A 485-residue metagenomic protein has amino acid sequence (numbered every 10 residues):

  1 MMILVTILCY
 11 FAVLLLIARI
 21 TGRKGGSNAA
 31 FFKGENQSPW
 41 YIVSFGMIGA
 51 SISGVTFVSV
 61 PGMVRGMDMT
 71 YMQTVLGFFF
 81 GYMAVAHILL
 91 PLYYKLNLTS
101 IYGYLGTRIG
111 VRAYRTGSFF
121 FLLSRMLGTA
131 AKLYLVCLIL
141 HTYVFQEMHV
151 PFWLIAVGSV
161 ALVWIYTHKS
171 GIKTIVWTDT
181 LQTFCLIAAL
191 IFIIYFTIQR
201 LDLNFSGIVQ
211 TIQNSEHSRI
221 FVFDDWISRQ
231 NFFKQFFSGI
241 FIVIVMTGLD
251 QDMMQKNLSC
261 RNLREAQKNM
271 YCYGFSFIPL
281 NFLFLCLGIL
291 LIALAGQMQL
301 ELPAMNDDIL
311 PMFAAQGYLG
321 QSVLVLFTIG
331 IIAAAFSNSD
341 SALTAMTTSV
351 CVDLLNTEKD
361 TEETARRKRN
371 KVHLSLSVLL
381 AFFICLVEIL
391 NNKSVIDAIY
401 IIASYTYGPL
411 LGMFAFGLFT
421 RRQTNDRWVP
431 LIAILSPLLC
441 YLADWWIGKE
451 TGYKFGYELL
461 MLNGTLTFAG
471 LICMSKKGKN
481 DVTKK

Functional and structural regions predicted by a protein language model:
M1-K485: Membrane-embedded helix-loop-helix hairpins and adjacent transmembrane boundary segments in multi-pass transporters
